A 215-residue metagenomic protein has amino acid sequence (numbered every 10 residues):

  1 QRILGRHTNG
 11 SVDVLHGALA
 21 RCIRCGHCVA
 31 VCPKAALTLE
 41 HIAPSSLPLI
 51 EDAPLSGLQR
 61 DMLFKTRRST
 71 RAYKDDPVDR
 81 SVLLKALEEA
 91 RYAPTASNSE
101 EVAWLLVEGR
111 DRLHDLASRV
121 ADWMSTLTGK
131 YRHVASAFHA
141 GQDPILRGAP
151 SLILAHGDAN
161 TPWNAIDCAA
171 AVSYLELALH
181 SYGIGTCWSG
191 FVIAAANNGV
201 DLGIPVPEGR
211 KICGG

Functional and structural regions predicted by a protein language model:
Q1-G215: Acidic, surface-exposed loops and disordered segments
